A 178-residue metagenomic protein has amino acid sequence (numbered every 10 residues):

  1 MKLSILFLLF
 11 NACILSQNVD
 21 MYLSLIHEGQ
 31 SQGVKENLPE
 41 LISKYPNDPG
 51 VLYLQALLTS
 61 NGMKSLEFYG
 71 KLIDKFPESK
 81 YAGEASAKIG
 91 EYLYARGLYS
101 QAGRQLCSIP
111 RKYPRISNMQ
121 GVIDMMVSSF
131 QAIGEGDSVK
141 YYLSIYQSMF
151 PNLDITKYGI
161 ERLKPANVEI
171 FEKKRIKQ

Functional and structural regions predicted by a protein language model:
L3-C13: Sec-dependent N-terminal signal peptides
L23, L54-L57, E91, S128: Residue-level recognition of tetratricopeptide repeat
L23, P39, G70-D74, C107 (+1 more regions): Alpha-solenoid helical repeat scaffolds
G29, S60-M63, G97, G134: Residue-level detector of the short coil/turn that links helix A to helix B within each tetratricopeptide repeat
K35-I73: N-terminal, post-signal-peptide region of Sec/Tat-exported proteins
L41-P49, K75-A82, P110-G121, I133-G136 (+1 more regions): Short solvent-exposed coil/turn linkers within tandem alpha-helical repeat scaffolds
